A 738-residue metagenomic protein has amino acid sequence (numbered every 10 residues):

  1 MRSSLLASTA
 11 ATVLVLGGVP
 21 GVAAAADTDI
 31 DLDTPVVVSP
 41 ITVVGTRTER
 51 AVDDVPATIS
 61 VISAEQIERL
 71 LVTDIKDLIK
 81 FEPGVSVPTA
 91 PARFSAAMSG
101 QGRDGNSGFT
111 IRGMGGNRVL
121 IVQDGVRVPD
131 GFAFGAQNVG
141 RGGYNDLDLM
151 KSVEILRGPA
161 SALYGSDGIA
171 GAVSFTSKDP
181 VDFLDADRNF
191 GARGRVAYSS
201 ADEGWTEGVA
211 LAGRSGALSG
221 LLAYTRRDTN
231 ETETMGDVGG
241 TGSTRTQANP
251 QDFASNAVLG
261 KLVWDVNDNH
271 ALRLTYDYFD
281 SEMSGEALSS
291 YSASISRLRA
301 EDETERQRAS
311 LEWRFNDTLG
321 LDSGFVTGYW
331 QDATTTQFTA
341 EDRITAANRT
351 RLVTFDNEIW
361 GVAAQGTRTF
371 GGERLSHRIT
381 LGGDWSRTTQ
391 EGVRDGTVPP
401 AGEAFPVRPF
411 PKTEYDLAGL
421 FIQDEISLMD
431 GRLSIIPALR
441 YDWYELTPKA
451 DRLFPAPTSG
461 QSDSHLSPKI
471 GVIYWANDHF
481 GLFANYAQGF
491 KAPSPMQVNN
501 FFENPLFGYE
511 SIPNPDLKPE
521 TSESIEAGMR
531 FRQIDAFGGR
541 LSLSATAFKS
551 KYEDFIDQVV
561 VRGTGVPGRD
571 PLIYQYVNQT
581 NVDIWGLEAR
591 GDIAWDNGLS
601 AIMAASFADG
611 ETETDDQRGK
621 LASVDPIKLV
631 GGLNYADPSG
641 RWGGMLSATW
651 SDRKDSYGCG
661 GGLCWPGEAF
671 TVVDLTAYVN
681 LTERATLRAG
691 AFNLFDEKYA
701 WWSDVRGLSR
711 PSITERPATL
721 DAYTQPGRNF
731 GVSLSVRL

Functional and structural regions predicted by a protein language model:
K76, K80-R127: Extracytoplasmic beta-strand/coil segments of soluble accessory domains associated with Gram-negative outer-membrane
F109-T110, R127-R157: Short acidic/polar hinge/loop motifs at secondary-structure boundaries that mediate gating or recognition
G131, T232, F490, D554 (+2 more regions): C-terminal beta-signal and adjacent terminal beta-strands/loops of Gram-negative outer-membrane beta-barrel proteins
G143-R193, R737: A beta-strand signature from Gram-negative outer-membrane beta-barrel systems, especially the internal plug domain
S200-T229, G239-M283, E305-Q307, L311 (+3 more regions): Transmembrane beta-barrel wall of Gram-negative outer-membrane proteins
N230, R314, T318-T339, F483-A487 (+2 more regions): Membrane-embedded beta-barrel scaffold of Gram-negative outer-membrane proteins
N249-Q251, N269-D322, A333-N357, P400 (+2 more regions): Flexible loop and strand-edge segments within Gram-negative outer membrane beta-barrel domains
R368, L428-M429, I435, D442-Y444 (+3 more regions): Gram-negative outer-membrane beta-barrel transporters
